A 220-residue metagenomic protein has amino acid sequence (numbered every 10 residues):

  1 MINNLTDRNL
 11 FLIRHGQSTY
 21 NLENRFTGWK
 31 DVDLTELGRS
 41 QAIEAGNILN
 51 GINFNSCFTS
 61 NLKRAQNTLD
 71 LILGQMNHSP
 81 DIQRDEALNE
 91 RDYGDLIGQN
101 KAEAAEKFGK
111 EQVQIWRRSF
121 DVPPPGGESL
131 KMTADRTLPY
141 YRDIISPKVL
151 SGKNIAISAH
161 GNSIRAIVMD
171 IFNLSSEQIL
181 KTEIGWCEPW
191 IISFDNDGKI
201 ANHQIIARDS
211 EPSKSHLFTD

Functional and structural regions predicted by a protein language model:
M1-N55, N67-H78, E106-K110, S151 (+1 more regions): An N-terminal RHG(E/S)-centered segment typical of histidine phosphatases
I2-L5, I43-Q114, M169-I191: Phosphate-coordination/substrate-recognition cap region in phosphate-metabolizing enzymes
I2-N3, T19, Q66, P139-I200: Active-site-adjacent alpha-helix immediately C-terminal to a catalytic or transition-state-stabilizing loop
H15, A87, H160: Active-site glycine-centered loops adjacent to acidic/histidine catalytic or metal-binding residues that shape
W29, D33-E36, Q99, P124 (+1 more regions): Residues at secondary-structure transition points
L37-E44, M132-Y140: A non-catalytic, amphipathic alpha-helix used as a structural packing/dimerization or gating element in enzyme scaffolds
T59-S60, D135, S158-A159: Short beta-strand scaffold positions
Q112-M132: Short glycine/proline- and acidic residue-enriched helix-loop micro-motifs that form flexible lids or anion-recognition
